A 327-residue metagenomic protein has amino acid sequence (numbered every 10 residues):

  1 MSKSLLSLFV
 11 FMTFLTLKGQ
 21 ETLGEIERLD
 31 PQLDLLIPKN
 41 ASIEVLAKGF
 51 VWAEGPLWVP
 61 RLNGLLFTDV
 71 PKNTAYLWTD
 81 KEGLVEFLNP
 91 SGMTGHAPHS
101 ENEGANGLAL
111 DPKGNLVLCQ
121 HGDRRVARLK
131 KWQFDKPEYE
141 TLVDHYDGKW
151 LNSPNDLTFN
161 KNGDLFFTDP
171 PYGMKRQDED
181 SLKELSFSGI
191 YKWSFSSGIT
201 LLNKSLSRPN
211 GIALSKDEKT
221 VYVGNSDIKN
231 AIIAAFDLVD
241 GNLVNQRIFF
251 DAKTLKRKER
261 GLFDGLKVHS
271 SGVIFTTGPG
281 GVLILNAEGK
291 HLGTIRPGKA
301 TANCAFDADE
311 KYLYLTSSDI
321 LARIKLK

Functional and structural regions predicted by a protein language model:
M1-E21: Bacterial Sec-dependent N-terminal signal peptides
Q20-K327: Sequence-structural signature of mature extracellular/luminal beta-sheet repeat domains, prominently beta-propellers
